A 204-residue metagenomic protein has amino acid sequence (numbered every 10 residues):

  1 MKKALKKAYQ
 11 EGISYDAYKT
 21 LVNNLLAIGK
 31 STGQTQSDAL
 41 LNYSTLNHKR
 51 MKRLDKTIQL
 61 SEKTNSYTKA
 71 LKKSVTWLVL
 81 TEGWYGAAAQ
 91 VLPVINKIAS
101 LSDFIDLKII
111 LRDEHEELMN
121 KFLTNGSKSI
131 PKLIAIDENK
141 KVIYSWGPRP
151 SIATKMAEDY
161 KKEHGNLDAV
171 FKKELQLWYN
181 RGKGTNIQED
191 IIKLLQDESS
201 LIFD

Functional and structural regions predicted by a protein language model:
M1-V75, Q90, L101, N120-N125 (+1 more regions): Non-globular targeting/processing and membrane-anchoring segments
W77-G83, I95, D103-L118, S129 (+1 more regions): Thiol-based oxidoreductase modules, predominantly thioredoxin-like and allied folds used for disulfide exchange
G83-Q90: Conserved redox-active cysteine motifs that mediate thiol-disulfide chemistry, especially di-cysteine Cys-X(1-2)-Cys
D113-H115, K140, S151: Short acidic/polar capping segments at secondary-structure boundaries
K128-K141, E158: Acidic, Ser/Thr-rich peripheral helices and adjacent loops at domain boundaries
